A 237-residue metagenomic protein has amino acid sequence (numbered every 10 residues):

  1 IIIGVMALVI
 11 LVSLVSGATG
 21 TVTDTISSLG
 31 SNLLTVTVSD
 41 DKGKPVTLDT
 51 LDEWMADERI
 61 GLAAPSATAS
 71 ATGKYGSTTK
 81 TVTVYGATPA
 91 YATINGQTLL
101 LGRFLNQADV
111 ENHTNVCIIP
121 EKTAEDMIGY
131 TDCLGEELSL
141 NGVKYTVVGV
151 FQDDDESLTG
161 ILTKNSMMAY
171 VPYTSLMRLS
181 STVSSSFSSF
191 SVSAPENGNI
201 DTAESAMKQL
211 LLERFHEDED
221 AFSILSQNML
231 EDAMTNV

Functional and structural regions predicted by a protein language model:
I1-G17: Short, strongly hydrophobic transmembrane alpha-helices
G4, S39, T68, V150 (+1 more regions): Short loop/turn motifs enriched for small/polar and acidic residues
V5, G30-S31, I60, T79-T81 (+6 more regions): A structure-centric signal for secondary-structure junctions around beta-strands
S13-T83, A90-T93, A108, E125-D126 (+4 more regions): Hydrophobic, regular-secondary-structure patches
T21-D24, I94, L100, L225 (+1 more regions): Residue-level signal for pocket-adjacent positions within structured domains
L33-T35, L62, T98, F104 (+4 more regions): Residues at or immediately flanking beta-strands
P45-V46, A56-D57, T131, S139-K144 (+1 more regions): Mechanotransmission and gating elements of multispan inner-membrane complexes involved in transport and envelope
S66-A67, S77-L179, T202: Hydrophobic secondary-structure segments that place a key small or acidic residue at a functional site
